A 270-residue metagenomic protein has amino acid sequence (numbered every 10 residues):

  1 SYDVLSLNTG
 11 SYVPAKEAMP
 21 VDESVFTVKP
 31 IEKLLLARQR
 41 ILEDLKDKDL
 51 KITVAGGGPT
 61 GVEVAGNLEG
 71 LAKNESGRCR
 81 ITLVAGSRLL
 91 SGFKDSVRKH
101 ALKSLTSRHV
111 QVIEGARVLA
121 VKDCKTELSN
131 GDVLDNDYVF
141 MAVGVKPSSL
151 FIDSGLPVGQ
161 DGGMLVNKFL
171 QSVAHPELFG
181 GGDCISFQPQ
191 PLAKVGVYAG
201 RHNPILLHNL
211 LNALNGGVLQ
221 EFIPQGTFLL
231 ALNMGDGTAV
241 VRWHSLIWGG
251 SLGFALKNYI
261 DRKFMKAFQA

Functional and structural regions predicted by a protein language model:
S6-L7, F140: N-terminal Rossmann-like NAD(P) cofactor-binding module of classical short-chain dehydrogenase/reductase
L7-A55, P59-N74: Glycine-rich dinucleotide-binding loop and its adjacent helix/turn
G10-V13, V145-P147, G237: Short glycine-rich anion-binding loops that position phosphate/pyrophosphate groups of nucleotides and phosphorylated
E23-K48, V133-P204, H208-N209: FAD-site-proximal beta/loop scaffold in flavoenzymes
G70-K168, V218: A Rossmann-like FAD-binding core segment of flavoenzymes
K73, V197-Q225: Internal hydrophobic alpha-helix adjacent to the cofactor/substrate pocket in enzyme cavities
G162-F179, I223, D236-I247, G253: FAD-binding beta-loop-beta segment adjacent to the flavin cofactor pocket
L230, D236-A270: C-terminal auxiliary extensions adjacent to catalytic cores
